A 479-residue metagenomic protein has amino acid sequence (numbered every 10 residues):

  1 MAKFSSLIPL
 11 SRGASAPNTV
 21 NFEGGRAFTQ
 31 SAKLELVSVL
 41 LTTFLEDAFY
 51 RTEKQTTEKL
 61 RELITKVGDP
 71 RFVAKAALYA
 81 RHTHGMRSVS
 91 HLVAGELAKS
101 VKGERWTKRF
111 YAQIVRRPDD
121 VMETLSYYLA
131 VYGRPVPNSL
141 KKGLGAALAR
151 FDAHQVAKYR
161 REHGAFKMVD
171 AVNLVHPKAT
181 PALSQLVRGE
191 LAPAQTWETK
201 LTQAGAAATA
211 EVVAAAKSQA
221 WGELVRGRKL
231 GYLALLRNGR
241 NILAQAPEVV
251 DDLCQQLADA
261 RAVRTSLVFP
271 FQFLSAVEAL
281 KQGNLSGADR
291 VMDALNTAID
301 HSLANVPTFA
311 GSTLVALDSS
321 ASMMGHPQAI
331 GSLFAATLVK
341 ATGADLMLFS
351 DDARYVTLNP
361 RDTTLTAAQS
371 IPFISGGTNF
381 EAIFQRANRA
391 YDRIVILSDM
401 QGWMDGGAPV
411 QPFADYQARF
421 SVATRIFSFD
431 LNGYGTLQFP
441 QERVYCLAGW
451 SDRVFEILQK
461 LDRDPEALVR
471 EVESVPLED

Functional and structural regions predicted by a protein language model:
M1-H326, T342-D479: Long lumenal/extracellular ectodomains of secretory and single-pass membrane proteins
Q328-S332: Short, conserved loop/turn and helix-capping segments at secondary-structure boundaries that abut family-defining
